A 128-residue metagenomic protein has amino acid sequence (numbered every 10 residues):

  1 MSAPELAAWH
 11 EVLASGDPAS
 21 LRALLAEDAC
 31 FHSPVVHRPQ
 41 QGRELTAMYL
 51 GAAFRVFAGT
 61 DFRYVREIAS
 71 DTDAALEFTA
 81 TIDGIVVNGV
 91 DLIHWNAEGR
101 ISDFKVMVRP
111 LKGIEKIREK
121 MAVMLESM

Functional and structural regions predicted by a protein language model:
M1, L13, R38-G42: Alpha-helix N-cap/loop-to-helix boundary motif
M1-S2, N88: Intrinsically disordered, low-complexity regions enriched in Ser/Pro/Gly/Gln/His and often acidic
S2-E27: Short acidic-aromatic low-complexity motifs
A8, S20, L45, G113-K116 (+1 more regions): Exposed alpha-helical structural elements
A8, S33-V36, A80: A general structural-boundary detector
P18-S20, L24-D71: A solvent-exposed, acidic/Ser-Thr-rich amphipathic alpha-helical stretch
F54-M128: A beta-strand edge to alpha-helix "cap/lid" segment located at domain peripheries
